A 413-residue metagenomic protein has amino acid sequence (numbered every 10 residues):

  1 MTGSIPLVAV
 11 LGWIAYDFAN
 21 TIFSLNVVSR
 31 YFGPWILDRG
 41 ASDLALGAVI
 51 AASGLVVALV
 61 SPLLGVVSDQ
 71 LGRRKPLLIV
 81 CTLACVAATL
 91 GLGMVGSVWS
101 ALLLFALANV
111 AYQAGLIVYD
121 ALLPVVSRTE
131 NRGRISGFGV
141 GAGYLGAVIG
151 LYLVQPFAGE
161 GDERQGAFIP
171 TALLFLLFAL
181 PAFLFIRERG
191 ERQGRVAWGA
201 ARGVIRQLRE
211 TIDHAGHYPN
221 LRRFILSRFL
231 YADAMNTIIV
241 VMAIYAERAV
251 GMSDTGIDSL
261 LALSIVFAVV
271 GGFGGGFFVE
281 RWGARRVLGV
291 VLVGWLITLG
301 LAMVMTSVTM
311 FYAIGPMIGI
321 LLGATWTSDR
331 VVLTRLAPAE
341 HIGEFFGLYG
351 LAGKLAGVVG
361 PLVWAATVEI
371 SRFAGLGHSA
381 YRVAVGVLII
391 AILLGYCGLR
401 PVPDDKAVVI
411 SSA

Functional and structural regions predicted by a protein language model:
M1-L7, R189-L226: Juxtamembrane intracellular "pre-TM" segments in multi-pass secondary transporters
T2-G54, N220-D258: Helix-loop boundary and gating motifs at the non-cytosolic
L59-R73, V270-A284, V368: Helix-to-loop junctions at the C-terminal end of transmembrane segments in multipass secondary transporters
P76-G91, R286-L301: Structural signature of the two symmetry-related core transmembrane helices
A88, V98-G115, M310-A324: Hydrophobic core of transmembrane alpha-helices in multi-pass small-molecule transporters, especially MFS/SLC-type
A114-S127, A324-P338: Intracellular juxtamembrane helix-capping segments at the cytosolic ends of symmetry-related transmembrane helices
P156-L173, A366-I392: A membrane-interface helix-boundary motif in multi-pass transporters
L174-F185, V385-A413: Multi-pass alpha-helical transporter architecture, strongest for 12-TM Major Facilitator/SLC carriers used
